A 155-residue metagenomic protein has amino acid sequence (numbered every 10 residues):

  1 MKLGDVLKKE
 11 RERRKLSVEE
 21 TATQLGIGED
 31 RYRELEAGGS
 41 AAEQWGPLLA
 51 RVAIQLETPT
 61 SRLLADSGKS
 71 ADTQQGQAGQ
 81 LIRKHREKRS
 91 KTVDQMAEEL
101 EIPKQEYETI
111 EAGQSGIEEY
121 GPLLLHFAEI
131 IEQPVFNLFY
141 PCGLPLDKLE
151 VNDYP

Functional and structural regions predicted by a protein language model:
M1-R13, S67-K88: A short, Lys/Arg-rich alpha-helix, primarily the initiator
L7, T21, Y32-L35, L63 (+4 more regions): Conserved hydrophobic/aromatic packing and binding residues within compact polymer-binding modules
E20-A22, V52, Q95-A97, F127: Short alpha-helical "recognition helix" segments of helix-turn-helix
G26-E43, I102-E118: Recognition helix of helix-turn-helix/homeodomain-like DNA-binding domains that insert into the DNA major groove
G39-I54, Q114-E129: Short, basic-rich loop-to-helix N-cap that marks the start of a DNA-contacting helix
L56-D72, E132-K148: Short C-terminal boundary/hinge segments that cap the last helix of small helical domains
D72-E108, S115-G116, P122, E129 (+2 more regions): Interfacial/linker helices and their anchor residues that mediate assembly or domain coupling
